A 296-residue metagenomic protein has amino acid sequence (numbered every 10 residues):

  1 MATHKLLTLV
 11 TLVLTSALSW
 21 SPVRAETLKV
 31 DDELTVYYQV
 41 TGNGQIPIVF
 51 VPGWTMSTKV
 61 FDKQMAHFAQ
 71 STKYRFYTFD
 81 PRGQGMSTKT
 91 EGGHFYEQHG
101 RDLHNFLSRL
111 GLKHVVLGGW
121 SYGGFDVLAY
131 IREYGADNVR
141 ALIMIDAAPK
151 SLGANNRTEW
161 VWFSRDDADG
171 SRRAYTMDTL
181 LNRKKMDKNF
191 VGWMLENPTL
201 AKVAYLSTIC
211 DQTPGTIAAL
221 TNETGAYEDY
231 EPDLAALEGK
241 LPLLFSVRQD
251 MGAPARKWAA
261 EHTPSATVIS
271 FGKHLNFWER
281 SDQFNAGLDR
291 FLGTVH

Functional and structural regions predicted by a protein language model:
T8-S19: Bacterial N-terminal signal peptides
V23-T35: N-terminal cap/lid segment of alpha/beta-hydrolase-fold proteins
D31, R75-Y122, G272: Active-site loop/oxyanion-hole signature of alpha/beta-hydrolase fold enzymes
L34, V40-K89: Conserved HGGG/HGGXW glycine-rich cap/lid loop of the alpha/beta-hydrolase fold
L128, V139-M177: Flexible "cap/lid" loop of the alpha/beta hydrolase fold
G153-A154, T158-W160, A174-A236: Conserved alpha/beta-hydrolase catalytic His-Asp/Glu region
K240-W278: Conserved loop-alpha-helix segment in the C-terminal half of the alpha/beta-hydrolase fold that carries the catalytic
W278-G293: Post-His helix in hydrolase/transferase enzymes
